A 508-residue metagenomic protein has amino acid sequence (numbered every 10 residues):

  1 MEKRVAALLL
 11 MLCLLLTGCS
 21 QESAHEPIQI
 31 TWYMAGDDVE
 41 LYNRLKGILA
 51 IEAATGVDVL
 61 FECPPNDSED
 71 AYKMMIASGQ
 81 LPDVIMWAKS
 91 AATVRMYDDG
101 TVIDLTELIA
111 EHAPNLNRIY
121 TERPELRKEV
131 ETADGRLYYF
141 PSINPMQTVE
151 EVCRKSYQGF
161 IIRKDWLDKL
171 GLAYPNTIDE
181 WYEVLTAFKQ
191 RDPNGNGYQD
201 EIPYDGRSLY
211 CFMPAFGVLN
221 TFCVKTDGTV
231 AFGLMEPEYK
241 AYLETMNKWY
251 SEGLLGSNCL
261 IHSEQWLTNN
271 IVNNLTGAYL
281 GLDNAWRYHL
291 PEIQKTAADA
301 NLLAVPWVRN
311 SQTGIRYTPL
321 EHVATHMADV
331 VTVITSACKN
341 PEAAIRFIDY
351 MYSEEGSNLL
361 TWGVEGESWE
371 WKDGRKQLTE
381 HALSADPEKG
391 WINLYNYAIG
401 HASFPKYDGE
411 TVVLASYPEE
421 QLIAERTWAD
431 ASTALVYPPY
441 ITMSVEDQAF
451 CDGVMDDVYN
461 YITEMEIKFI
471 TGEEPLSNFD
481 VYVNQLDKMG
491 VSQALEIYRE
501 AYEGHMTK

Functional and structural regions predicted by a protein language model:
E2, A6-L14, G18-K508: Extracytoplasmic/secretory soluble proteins
